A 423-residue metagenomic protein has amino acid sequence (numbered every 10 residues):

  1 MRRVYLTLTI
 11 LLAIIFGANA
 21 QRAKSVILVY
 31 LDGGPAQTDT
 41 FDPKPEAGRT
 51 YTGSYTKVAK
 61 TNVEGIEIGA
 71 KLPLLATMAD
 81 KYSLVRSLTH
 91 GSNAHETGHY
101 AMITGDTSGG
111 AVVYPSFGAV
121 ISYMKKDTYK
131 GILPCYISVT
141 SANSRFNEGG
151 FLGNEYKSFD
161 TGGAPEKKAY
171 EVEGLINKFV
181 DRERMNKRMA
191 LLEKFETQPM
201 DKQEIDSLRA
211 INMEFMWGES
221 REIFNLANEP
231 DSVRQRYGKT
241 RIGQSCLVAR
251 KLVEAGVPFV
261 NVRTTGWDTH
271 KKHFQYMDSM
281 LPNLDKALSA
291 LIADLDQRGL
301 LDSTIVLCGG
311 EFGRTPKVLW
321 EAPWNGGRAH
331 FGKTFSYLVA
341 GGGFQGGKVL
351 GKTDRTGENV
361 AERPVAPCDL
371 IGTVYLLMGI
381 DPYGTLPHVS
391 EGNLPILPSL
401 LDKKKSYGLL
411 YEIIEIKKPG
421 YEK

Functional and structural regions predicted by a protein language model:
M1-V4: Positively charged n-region of N-terminal signal peptides that target proteins for export
T7-I15: Bacterial N-terminal signal peptides
N19-K423: Ligand-binding pockets and gating/stacking loops
